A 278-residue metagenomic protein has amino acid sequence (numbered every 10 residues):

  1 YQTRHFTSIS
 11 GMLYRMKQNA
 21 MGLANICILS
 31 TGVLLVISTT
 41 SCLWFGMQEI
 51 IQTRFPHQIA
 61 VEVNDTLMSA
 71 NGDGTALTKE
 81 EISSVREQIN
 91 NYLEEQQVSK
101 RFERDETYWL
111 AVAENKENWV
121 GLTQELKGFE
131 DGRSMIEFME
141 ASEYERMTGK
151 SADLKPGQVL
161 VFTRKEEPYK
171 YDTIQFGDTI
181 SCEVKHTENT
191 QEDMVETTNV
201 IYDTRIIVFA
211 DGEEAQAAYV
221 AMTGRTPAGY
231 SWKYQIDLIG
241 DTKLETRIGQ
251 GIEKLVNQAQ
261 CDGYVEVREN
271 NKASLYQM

Functional and structural regions predicted by a protein language model:
Y1-C27, V33, F45: Feature of multi-pass inner-membrane transport and sensor proteins that recognizes transmembrane helices together
S10, S41, E95-Q97: Short alpha-helical basic/polar micro-motif
K17, Q48, I239: Residue-level marker of positions within ordered structural domains that often coincide with functionally constrained
A24-N25, Y276-M278: C-terminal single-pass transmembrane alpha-helix
T31-H57: Alpha-helical transmembrane segments
I51-Q277: Basic-flanked hydrophobic alpha-helices used for secretion and membrane insertion
